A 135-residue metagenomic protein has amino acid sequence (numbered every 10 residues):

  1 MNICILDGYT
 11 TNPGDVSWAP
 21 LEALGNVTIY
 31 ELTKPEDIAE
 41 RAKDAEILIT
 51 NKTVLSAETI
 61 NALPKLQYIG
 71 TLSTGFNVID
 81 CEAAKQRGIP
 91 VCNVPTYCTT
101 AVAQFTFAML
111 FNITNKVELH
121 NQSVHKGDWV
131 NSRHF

Functional and structural regions predicted by a protein language model:
M1-A45: N-terminal glycine-/charge-rich "phosphate-binding" loop or analogous flexible N-terminal tail
G14-D15, L32-A39, T53-A57, V78 (+1 more regions): Structural motif corresponding to alpha-helix initiation and N-cap regions
E31, L72-S73, I89-T100: Short beta->alpha connector loops at strand-helix junctions that form conserved, small/polar/Pro-enriched
A42-I47, P64-Q67: Short acidic/histidine-rich motifs immediately flanking catalytic phosphotransfer sites in two-component signaling
V54-L66, D80-C81: Rossmann-fold NAD(P) dinucleotide-binding segment
N77-I89: Rossmann-fold NAD(P)-binding glycine/threonine-rich loop
R87, P95-F135: Phosphate-binding beta-alpha-beta segment of Rossmann-like dinucleotide-binding domains, i.e., the NAD(P)
